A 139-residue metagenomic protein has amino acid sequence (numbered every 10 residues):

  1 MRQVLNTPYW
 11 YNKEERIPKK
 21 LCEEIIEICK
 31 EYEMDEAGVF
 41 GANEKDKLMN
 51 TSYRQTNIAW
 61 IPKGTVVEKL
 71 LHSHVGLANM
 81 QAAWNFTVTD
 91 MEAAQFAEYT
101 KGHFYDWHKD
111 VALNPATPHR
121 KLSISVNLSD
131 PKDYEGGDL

Functional and structural regions predicted by a protein language model:
M1-L139: Fe(II)/2-oxoglutarate oxygenase catalytic core
